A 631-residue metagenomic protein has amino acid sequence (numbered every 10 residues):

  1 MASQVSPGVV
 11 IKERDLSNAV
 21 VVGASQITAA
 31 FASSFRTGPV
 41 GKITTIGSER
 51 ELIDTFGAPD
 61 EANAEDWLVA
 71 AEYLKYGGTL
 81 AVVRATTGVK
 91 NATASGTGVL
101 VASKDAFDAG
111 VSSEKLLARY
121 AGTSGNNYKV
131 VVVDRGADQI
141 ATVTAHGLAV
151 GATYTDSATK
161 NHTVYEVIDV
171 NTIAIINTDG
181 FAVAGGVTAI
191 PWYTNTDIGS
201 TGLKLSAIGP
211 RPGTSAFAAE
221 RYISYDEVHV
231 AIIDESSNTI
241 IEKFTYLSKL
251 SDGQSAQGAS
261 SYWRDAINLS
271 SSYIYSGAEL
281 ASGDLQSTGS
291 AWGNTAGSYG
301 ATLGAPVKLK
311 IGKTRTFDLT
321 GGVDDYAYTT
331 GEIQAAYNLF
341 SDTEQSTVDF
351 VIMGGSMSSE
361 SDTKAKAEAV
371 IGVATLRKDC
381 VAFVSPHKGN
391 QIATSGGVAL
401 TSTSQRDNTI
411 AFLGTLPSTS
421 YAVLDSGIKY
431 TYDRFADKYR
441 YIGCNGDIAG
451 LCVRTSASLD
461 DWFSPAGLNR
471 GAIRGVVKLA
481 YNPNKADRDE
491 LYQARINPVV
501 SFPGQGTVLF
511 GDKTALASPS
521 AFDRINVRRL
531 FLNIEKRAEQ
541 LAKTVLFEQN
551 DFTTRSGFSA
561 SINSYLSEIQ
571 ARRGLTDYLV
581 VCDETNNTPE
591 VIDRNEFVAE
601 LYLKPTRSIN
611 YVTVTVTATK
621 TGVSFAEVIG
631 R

Functional and structural regions predicted by a protein language model:
M1-S95, V99-V101, D105-A106, K115 (+9 more regions): Structured, hydrophobic secondary-structure cores that serve as assembly/anchoring elements
T97-A102, W192-A207, V230: Long, contiguous regulatory modules within eukaryotic nuclear regulatory proteins
V101-A109, T163-V167: Short, exposed beta-strand/loop patches in secreted or surface proteins that constitute
G125, N161-H162, N238-K243: Surface-exposed loop/edge segments in extracytoplasmic proteins
Y128-D134, T196, S200-I208, P212-F217 (+1 more regions): Broad, structure-driven detector of short, well-ordered beta-strand segments within folded domains
D138-V143: Short alpha-helix capping/helix-loop boundary micro-motifs
H146, T155-D197, S215-F217, I223: Small/polar beta-strand repeat architecture
